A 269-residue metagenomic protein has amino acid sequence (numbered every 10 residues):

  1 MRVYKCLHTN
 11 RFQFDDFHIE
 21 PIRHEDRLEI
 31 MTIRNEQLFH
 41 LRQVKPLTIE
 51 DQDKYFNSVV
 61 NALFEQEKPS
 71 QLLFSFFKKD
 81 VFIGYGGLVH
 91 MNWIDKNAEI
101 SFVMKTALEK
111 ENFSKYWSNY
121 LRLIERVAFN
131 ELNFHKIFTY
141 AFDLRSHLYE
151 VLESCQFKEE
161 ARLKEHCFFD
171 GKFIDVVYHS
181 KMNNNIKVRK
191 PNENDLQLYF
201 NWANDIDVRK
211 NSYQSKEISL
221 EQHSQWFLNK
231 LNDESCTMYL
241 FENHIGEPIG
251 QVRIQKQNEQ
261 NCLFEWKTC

Functional and structural regions predicted by a protein language model:
M1-E29, R34-E36, F77-D205, E242-C269: Acyl-donor (CoA/ACP) binding surface of acyl/acetyltransferases
H24-M31, I49, D53-N57, E193-F200 (+3 more regions): An amphipathic alpha-helix signature
R27, L38-F39, F64, N133 (+2 more regions): Generic structural signal for secondary-structure transition and capping sites
L38-V60, D207-Q225: Conserved GNAT-fold acetyl-CoA-binding loop/helix
N57, N61, R122-R126, N130 (+1 more regions): Surface-exposed alpha-helical segments enriched in charged/polar residues
S58-V59, Q156-F157, H179-K181, F227-K230: Short alpha-helix boundary/capping motifs
V59-S75, L228-L240: A short helix-loop-beta-strand connector motif used in the catalytic cores of GNAT acetyltransferases and, in some
V60-L63, G86-L88, F227, R253: Short secondary-structure capping micro-motifs at structural edges
